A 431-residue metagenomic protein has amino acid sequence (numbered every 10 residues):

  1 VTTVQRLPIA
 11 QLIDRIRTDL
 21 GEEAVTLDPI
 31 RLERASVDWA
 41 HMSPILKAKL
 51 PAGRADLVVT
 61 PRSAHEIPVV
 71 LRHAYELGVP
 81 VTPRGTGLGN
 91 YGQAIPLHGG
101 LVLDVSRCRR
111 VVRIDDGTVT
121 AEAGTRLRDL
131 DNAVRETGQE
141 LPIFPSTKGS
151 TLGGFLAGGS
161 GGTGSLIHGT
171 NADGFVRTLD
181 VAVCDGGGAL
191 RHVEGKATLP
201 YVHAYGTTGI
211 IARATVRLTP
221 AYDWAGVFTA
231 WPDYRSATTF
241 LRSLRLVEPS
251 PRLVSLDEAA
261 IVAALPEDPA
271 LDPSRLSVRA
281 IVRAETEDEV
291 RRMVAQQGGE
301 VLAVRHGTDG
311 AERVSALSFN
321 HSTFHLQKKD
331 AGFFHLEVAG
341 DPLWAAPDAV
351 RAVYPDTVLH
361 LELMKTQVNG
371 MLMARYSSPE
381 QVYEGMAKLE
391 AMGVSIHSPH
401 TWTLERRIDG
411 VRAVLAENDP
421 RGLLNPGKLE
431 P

Functional and structural regions predicted by a protein language model:
V1-R72, L88-G117, I261-E267, T308-K329 (+1 more regions): N-terminal flexible segment immediately upstream of the FAD-binding catalytic core in FAD-dependent oxidoreductases
V4, R84-T86, Q93-G100, S106 (+2 more regions): Conserved glycine-rich FAD pyrophosphate-binding loop
I16, A74, F240-L246, T286-G299 (+2 more regions): Short amphipathic alpha-helices in soluble, non-transmembrane regions that often serve as interface/regulatory elements
V25-P29, T60-P61, V81-G85, L103-V105 (+10 more regions): General beta-strand structural signal in soluble alpha/beta enzymes
V112, L127-R128, N132-V247: FAD-binding subdomain of flavoenzyme oxidoreductases
D223, F240-A303: A conserved active-site cap/scaffold subdomain adjacent to cofactor or substrate pockets
D233-S236, I281-D288, A339-L343, A374-P379: Helix N-cap motif at beta-to-alpha junctions
